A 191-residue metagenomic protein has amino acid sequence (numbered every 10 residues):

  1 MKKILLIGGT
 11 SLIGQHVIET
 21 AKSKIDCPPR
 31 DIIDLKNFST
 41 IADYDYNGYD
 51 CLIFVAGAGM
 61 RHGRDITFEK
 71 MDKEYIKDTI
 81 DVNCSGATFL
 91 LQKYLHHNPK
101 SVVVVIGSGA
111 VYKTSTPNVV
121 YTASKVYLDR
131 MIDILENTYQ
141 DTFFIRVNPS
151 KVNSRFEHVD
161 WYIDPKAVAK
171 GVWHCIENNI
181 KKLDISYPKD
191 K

Functional and structural regions predicted by a protein language model:
I7, Y49-G59, N83, V105: Rossmann-fold scaffold of SDR-type NAD(P)-dependent oxidoreductases
I7-E19: N-terminal Rossmann NAD(P)H-binding glycine-rich loop of SDR-like oxidoreductase domains
G57-K77, P117: Conserved mid-core segment of classical short-chain dehydrogenase/reductases
E69-F89, L128: Catalytic Tyr-X3-Lys loop
G86-Y94, M131-I132, C175: Hydrophobic positions on the long internal alpha-helix of Rossmann-like NAD(P)-dependent oxidoreductase domains
V102-Y127, I132-D133, N137, K151: Catalytic loop of short-chain dehydrogenase/reductase
Y112-T116, N137-I163: Flexible, glycine-rich beta-alpha linker
R146-V147, H158-K191: C-terminal helical subdomain
